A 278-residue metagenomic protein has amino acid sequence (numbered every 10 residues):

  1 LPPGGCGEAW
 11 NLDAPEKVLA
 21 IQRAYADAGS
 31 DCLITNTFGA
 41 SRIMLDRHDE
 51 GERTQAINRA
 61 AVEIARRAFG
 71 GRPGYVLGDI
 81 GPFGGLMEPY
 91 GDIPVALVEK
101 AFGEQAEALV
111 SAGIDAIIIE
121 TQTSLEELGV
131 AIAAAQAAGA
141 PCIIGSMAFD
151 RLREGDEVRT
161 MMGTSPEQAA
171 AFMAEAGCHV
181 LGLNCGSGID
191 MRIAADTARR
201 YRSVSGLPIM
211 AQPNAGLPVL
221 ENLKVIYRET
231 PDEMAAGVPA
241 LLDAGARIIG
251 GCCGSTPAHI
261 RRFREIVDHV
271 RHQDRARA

Functional and structural regions predicted by a protein language model:
L1-A278: Domain-level signal for soluble alpha/beta catalytic cores
